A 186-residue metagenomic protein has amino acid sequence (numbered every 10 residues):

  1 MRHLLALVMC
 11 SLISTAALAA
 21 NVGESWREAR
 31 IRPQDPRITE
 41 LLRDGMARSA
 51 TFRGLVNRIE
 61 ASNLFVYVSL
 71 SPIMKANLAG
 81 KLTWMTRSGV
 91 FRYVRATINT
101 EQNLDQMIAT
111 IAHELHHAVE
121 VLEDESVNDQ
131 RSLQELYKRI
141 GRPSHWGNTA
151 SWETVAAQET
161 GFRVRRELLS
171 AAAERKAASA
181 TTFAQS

Functional and structural regions predicted by a protein language model:
M1-L4: Positively charged n-region of N-terminal signal peptides that target proteins for export
A6-A16: Bacterial N-terminal signal peptides
A17-M85: A metal-dependent hydrolase signature that marks the N-terminal structural subdomain at the beginning of catalytic folds
V22-R37, V90-I98, Y137-S144: Acidic/histidine-rich, surface-exposed loop or edge segments in extracytoplasmic proteins
G54-V56, S62-W84, D105, S132-S186: Metalloprotease/metallohydrolase-associated module, dominated by Zn2+-dependent proteases
I73-Q106, A118-V121: Active-site scaffold of zinc-dependent metalloenzymes
I111: A conserved beta-strand element that flanks and buttresses the S-adenosyl-L-methionine
L115-R131: Catalytic Zn2+-binding segment of zinc metalloproteases
